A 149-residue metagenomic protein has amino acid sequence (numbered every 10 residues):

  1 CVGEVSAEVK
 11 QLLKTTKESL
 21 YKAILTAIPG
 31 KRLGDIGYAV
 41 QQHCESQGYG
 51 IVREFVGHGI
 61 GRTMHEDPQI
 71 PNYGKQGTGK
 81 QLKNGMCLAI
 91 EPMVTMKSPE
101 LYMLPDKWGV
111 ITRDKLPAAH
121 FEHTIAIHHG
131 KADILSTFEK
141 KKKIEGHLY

Functional and structural regions predicted by a protein language model:
C1-Y149: Active-site neighborhoods and metal-handling regions in enzymes and metal-associated proteins
